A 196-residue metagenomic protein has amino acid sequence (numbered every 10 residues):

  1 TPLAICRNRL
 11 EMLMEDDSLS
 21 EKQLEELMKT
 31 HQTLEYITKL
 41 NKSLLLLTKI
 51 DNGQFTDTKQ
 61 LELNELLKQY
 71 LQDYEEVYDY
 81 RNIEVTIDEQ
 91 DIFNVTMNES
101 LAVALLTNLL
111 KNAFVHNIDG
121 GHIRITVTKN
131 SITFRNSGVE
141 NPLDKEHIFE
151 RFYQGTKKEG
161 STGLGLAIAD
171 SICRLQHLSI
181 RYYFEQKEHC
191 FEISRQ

Functional and structural regions predicted by a protein language model:
L10, M14-E21: Short acidic helix/loop segment immediately C-terminal to the autophosphorylated histidine in two-component histidine
T30-I37: Short alpha-helical segment of the dimerization/phosphotransfer core of two-component systems
N52-D57, N94-N98: Conserved micro-motifs of the catalytic ATP-binding
K59, D79, E84-N94: Conserved catalytic submotifs in the C-terminal HATPase_c
N112-F114: Short helix-loop "hinge" at the ATP-lid/N-box region of the Bergerat-fold HATPase_c
E140-F152: Short conserved segment of the HATPase_c
G165, A169: Short alpha-helical Gxxx[C/S/T] motif in the catalytic ATP-binding
